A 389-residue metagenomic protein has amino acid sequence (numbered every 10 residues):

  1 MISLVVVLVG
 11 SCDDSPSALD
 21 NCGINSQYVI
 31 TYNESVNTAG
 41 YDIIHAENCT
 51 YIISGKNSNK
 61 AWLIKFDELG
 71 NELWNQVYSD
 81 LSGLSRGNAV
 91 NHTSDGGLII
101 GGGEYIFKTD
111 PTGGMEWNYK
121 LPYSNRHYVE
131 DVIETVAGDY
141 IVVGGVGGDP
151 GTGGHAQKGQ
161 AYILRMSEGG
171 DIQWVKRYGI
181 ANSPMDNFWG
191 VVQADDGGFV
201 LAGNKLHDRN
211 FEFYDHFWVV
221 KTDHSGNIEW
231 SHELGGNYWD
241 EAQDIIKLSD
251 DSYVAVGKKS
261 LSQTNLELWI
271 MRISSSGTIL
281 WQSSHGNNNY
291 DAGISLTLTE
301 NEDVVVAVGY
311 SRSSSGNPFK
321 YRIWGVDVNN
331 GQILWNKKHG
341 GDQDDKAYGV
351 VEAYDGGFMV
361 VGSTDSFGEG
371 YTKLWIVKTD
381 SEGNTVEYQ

Functional and structural regions predicted by a protein language model:
M1-I2: Sec-dependent signal peptide recognition, specifically the positively charged N-region followed immediately by
L8-S11: C-terminal motif of bacterial Sec signal peptides marking the signal peptidase cleavage site
D13-Q389: A sequence-level/structural motif corresponding to short, flexible coil/turn segments enriched in small polar residues
